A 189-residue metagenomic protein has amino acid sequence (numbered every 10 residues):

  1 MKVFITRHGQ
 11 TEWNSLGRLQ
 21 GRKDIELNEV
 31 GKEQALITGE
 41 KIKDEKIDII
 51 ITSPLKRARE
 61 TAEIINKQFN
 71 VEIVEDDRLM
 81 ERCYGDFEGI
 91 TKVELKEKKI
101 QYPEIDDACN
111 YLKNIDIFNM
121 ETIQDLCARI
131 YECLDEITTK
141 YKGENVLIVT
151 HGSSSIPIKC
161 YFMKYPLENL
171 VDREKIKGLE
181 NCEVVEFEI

Functional and structural regions predicted by a protein language model:
M1-F4, I49: Extreme N-terminal starter segment of soluble prokaryotic enzymes
F4, V74-D76, E188: General small-molecule cofactor/ligand-binding pocket signal
Q10-E60, F118-I130: Loop-to-helix element that buttresses phosphate recognition and phosphoryl-transfer chemistry
I37-P103: Phosphate-coordination/substrate-recognition cap region in phosphate-metabolizing enzymes
D44-K46, I137-E144: Glycine-rich phosphate-binding loop signature in dinucleotide/nucleotide-binding domains
Y102-D125: Short glycine/proline- and acidic residue-enriched helix-loop micro-motifs that form flexible lids or anion-recognition
H151: Short basic (Lys/Arg) and small-residue
Y165-I189: Domain-level recognition of soluble alpha/beta enzyme cores, biased toward histidine phosphatases/phosphomutases
